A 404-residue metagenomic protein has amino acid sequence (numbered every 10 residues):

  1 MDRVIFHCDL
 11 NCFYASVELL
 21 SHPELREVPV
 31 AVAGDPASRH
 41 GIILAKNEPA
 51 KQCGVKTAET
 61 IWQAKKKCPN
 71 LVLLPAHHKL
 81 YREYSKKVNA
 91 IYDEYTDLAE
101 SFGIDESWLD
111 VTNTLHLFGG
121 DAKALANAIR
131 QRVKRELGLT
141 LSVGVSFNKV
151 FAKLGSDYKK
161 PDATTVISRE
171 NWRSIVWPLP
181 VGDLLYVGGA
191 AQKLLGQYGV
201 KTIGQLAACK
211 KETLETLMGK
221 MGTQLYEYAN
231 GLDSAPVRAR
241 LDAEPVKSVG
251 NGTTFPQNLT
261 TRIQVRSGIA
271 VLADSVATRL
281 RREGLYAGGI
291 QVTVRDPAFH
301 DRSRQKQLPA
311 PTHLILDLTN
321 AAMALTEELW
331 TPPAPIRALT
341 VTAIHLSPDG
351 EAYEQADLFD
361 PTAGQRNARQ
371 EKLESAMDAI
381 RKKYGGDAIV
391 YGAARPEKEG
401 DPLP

Functional and structural regions predicted by a protein language model:
M1-E227, V237-R240, T278, G364-P404: Gly/Gly-Pro- and Ser/Thr-rich, intrinsically disordered tail segments characteristic of DNA damage-repair and tolerance
H7, D183, A191-I336: DNA-contacting surface of Y-family translesion DNA polymerases
F13, P36-R39, P297-H300, L346-D349: Short, charged/polar surface micro-motifs in flexible loops or helix N-caps
V28, L141, D162, G288-I290 (+2 more regions): Change "...and in nucleic-acid phosphodiester-cleaving endonucleases..." to "...and in nucleic-acid processing enzymes
V72-L73, H300-R304, E351-A352: Short small-residue beta-strand/loop micro-motif enriched in glycine and branched aliphatics
S107-N113, S303-K306, D357-P361: Short, hydrophobic beta-strand segments
F147-V150, N230-G231, Y286-P297, I336-S347 (+1 more regions): A glycine-rich phosphate-binding loop feature that marks nucleotide/adenosyl-phosphate handling sites
A310-P404: Acidic, metal-coordinating catalytic segment for phosphate/diphosphate chemistry, firing primarily on the Nudix
